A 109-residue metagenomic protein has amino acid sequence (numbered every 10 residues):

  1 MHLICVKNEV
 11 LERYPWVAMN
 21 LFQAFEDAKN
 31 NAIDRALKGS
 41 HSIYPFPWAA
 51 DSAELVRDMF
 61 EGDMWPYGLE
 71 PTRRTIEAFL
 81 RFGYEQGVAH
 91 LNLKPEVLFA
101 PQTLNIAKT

Functional and structural regions predicted by a protein language model:
M1-L3: Conserved active-site beta-strand-loop modules that form the wall/rim of enzyme catalytic pockets and either contain
C5, V10-E85: Secondary-structure end/capping motifs
G68-T109: Long, low-complexity C-terminal extensions of enzymes
